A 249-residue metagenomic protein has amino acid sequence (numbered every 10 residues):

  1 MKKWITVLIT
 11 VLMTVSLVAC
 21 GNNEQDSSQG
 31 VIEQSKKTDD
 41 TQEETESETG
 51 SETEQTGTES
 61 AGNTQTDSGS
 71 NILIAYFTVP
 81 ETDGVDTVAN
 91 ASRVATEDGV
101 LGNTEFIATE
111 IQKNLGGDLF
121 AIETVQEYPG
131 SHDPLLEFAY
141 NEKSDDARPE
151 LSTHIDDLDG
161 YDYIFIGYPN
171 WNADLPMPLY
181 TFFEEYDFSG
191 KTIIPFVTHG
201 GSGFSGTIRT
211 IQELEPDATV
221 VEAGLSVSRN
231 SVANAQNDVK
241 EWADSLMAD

Functional and structural regions predicted by a protein language model:
M1-W4: Positively charged n-region of N-terminal signal peptides that target proteins for export
T6-M13: Sec-dependent N-terminal signal peptides
S16-A19: C-terminal motif of bacterial Sec signal peptides marking the signal peptidase cleavage site
G21, Q29-K37, E46, G50-Y161 (+1 more regions): N-terminal beta1-alpha1-beta2 submodule of the flavodoxin-like/Rossmannoid cofactor-binding fold
R93-L101, I166-P169, I194-G200, V227-N230: Second-shell loop/turn segments in exported
E105-T109, K113, M177, R209 (+2 more regions): Solvent-exposed, polar/charged alpha-helical surfaces in well-ordered, non-transmembrane soluble domains, broadly
S131-P216: Helix-loop-strand module that forms the ligand-binding subsite of alpha/beta enzymes
V220-D249: Glycine-rich phosphate/pyrophosphate-binding loop and the adjoining helix
